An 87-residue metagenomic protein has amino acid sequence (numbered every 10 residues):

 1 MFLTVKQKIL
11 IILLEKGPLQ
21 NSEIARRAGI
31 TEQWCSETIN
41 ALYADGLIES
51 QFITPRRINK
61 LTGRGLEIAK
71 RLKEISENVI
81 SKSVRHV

Functional and structural regions predicted by a protein language model:
F2-L3, E32, T54: Alpha-helix N-cap/helix-initiation sites
F2-P18: Short amphipathic alpha-helical interface segments
L19, N59-L61: A broad, structural micro-motif
L19-R27: Short acidic, hydrophobic short linear motifs in intrinsically disordered regions
G29-A44: Short amphipathic alpha-helical interaction segments
F52-I58: Short, Lys/Arg-rich nucleic-acid/phosphate-binding segment
L66-V87: Amphipathic alpha-helical dimerization/coiled-coil segments that flank or bridge DNA-binding/regulatory modules
